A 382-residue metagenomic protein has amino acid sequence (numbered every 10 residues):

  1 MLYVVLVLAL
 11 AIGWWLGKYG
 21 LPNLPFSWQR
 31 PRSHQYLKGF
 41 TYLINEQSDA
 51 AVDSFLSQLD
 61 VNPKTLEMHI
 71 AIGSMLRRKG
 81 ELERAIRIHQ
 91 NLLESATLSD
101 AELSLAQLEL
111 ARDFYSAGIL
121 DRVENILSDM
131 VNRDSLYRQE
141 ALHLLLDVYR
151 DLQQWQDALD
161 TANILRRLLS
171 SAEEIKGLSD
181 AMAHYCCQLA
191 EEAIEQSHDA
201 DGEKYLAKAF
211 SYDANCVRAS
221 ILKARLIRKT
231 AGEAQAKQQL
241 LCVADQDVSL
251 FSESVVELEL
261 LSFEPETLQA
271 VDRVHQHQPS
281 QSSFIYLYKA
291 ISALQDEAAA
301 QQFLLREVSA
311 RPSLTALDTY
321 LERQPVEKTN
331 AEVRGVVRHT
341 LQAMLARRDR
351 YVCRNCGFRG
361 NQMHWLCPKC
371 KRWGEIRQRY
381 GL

Functional and structural regions predicted by a protein language model:
M1-P31, N132-Q139, H143, D147-E174 (+1 more regions): Long, contiguous interaction/recruitment modules in multidomain scaffold/adaptor proteins
W28-K64, A71-R87, N91, F114-I119 (+1 more regions): Alpha-helical segment of the N-proximal tetratricopeptide repeat
K38, I72, L110, L145 (+9 more regions): Structural register within alpha-helical repeat arrays
Y42, L76, F114, Y149 (+6 more regions): Residue at a conserved register position within TPR or TPR-like alpha-solenoid repeats
P63, T97, A101, S135-L136 (+5 more regions): Short coil turns that delineate tetratricopeptide repeat
M68, E102, A106, E140-A141 (+6 more regions): TPR alpha-solenoid repeat register
A85-E94, L120-M130, D157-R167, H198-K208 (+4 more regions): Alpha-helical repeat scaffolds
V308-L382: Cys/His-clustered metal-coordination modules, chiefly Zn-binding fingers
